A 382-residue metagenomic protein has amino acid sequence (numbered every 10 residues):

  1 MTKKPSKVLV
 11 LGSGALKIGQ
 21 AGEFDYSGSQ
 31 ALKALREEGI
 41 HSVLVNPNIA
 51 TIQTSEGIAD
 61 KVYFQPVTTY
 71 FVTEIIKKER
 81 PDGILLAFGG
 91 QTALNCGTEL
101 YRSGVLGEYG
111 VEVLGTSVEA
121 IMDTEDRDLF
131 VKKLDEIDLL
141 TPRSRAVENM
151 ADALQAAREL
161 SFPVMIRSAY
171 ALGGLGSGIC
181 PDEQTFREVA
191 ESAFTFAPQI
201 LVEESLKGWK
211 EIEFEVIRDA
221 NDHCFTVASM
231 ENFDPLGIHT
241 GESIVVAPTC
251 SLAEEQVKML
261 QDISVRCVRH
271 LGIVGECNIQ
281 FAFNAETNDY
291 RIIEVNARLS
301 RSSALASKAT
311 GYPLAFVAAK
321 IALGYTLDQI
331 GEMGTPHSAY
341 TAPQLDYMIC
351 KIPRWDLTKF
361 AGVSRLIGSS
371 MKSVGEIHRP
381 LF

Functional and structural regions predicted by a protein language model:
M1-L139, E148-Q155: ATP-binding N-terminal substructure of ATP-dependent carboxylate-amine bond-forming enzymes
T2, S6, G12, D25 (+11 more regions): ATP-dependent carboxylate activation and anion-phosphoryl transfer catalytic cores that bind Mg-ATP to form
S144-A146, V202: Conserved beta3 strand of the protein kinase N-lobe
V147, G178-C180: Generic detection of short hydrophobic beta-strand segments and adjacent strand-loop junctions
E159-A169: Conserved anion/nucleotide-ligand pocket segment
